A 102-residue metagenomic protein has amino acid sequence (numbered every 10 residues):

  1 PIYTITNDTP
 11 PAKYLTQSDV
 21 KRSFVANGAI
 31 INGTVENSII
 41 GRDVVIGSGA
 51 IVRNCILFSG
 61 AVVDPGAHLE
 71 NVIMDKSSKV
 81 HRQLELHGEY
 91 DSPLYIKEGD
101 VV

Functional and structural regions predicted by a protein language model:
P1-V102: Left-handed beta-helix
